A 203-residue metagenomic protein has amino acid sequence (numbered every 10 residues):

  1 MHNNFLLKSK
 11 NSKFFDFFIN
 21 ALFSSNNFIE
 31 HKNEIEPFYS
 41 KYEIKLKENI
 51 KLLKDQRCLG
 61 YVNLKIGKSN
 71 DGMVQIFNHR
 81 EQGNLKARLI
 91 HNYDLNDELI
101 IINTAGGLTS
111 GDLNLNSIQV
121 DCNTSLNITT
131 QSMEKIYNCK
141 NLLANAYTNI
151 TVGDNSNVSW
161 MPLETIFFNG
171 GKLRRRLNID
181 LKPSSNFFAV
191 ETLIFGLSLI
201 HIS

Functional and structural regions predicted by a protein language model:
H2-E164, N169, R176: N-terminal, charged/glycine-rich beta-strand/loop interface patches
I166-F167, I194-L197: Short, catalytically relevant binding-site loops at active-site mouths
N186-T192: Ligand/cofactor pocket segment of small-molecule handling proteins
I200-I202: Conserved small/polar residues in nucleotide/adenosyl-binding loops
